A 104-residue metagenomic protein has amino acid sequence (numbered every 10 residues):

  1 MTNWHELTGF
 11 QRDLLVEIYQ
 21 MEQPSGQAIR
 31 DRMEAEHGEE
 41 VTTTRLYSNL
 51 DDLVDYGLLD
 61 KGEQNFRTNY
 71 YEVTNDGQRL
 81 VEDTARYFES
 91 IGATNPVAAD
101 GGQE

Functional and structural regions predicted by a protein language model:
M1-Q23: Short alpha-helical segments that sit at the start of domains
G9-F10, E17, L58, V97-E104: Exposed, interaction-prone assembly regions rather than primary DNA-binding/catalytic cores
P24-E34: Short acidic, hydrophobic short linear motifs in intrinsically disordered regions
E34-Y47: Short, positively charged loop/turn segments that connect secondary-structure elements
Y47-Y56: Basic amphipathic alpha-helical segments that dock to polyanions
D55-N65, E72: Beta-hairpin "wing" of winged helix-turn-helix
F66-A85: Basic, amphipathic "hinge/linker" alpha-helix immediately C-terminal to the N-terminal HTH DNA-binding motif
E82-E104: Amphipathic alpha-helical dimerization/coiled-coil segments that flank or bridge DNA-binding/regulatory modules
